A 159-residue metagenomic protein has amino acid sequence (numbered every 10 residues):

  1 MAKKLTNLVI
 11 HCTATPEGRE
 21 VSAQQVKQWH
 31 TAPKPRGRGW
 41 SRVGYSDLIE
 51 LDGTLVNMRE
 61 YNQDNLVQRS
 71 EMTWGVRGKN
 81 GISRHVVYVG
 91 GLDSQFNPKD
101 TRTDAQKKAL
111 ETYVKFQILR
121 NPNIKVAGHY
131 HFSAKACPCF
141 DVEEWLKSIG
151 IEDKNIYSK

Functional and structural regions predicted by a protein language model:
M1-L51: Cell wall/extracellular polymer interaction/catalysis modules
M1-T13, E17, L51-N62, V76-R84 (+1 more regions): Basic/polar, cationic surfaces and motifs that engage anionic cell-wall and phosphate/carboxylate ligands
E20-S22, R59-E60, Q68: Short, glycine/acidic-enriched capping/hinge loops at junctions between secondary-structure elements
P33, M72, T112: Residue-level detector of functional hotspots within protein domains
R38-W40, G75-G78: Short, conserved, surface-exposed binding loops centered on an aromatic residue
W40-G44, V56-M58, D64-L66: Glycine-rich catalytic cores of cysteine/serine-nucleophile enzymes that process amide/ester linkages in cell-envelope
N62-W74: Alpha-helical scaffolding within the catalytic cores of extracellular/periplasmic polymer-degrading hydrolases
